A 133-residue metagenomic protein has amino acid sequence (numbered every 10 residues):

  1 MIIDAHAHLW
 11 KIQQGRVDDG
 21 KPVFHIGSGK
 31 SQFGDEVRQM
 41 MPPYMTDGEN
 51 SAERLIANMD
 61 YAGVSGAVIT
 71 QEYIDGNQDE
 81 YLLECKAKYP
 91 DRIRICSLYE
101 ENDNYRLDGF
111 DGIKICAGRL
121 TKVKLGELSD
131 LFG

Functional and structural regions predicted by a protein language model:
M1-G133: Helix-coil boundary/capping segments in enzymes
